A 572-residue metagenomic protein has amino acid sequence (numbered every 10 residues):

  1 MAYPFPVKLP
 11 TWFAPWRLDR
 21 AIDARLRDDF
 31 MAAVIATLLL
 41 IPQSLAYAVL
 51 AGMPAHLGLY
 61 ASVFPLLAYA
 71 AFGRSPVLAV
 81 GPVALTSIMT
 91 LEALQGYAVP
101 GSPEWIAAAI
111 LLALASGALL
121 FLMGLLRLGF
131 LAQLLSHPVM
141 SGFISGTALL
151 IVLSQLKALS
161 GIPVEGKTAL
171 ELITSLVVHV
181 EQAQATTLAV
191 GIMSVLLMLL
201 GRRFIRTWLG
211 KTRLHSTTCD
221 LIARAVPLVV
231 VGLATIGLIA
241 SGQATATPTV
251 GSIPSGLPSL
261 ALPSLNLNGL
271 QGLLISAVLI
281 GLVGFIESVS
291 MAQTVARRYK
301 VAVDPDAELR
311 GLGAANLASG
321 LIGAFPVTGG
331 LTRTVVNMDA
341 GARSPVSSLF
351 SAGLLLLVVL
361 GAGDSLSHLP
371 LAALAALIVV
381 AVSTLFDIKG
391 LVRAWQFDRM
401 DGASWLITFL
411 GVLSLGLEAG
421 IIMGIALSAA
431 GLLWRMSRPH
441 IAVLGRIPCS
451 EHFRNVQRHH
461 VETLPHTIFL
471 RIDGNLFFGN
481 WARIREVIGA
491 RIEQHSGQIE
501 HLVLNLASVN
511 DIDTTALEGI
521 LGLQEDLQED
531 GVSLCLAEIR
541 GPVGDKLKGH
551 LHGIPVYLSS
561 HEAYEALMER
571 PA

Functional and structural regions predicted by a protein language model:
A2-I447, G531: Transmembrane helical cores of multi-pass ion-transport proteins
A79, L536, V556: Conserved SAM-binding loop
L128, I388, W481, S560-A563: Residues at or immediately preceding the N-termini of alpha-helices
V230, S367, G544-D545, E565: Alpha-helical elements of the RecA-like P-loop NTPase motor core of helicases
S290, T294, P542-K546, A566: Phosphate- and divalent-cation-binding pockets in alpha/beta enzyme and binding domains that engage nucleotide-derived
T384-L551: The feature marks cytosolic C-terminal regulatory regions of anion transporters and related permeases
G553-A566: Short acidic-hydrophobic, aromatic-tinged amphipathic segments that line or gate anion-handling sites
A566-A572: Long cytosolic C-terminal regulatory regions of eukaryotic multi-pass membrane proteins
